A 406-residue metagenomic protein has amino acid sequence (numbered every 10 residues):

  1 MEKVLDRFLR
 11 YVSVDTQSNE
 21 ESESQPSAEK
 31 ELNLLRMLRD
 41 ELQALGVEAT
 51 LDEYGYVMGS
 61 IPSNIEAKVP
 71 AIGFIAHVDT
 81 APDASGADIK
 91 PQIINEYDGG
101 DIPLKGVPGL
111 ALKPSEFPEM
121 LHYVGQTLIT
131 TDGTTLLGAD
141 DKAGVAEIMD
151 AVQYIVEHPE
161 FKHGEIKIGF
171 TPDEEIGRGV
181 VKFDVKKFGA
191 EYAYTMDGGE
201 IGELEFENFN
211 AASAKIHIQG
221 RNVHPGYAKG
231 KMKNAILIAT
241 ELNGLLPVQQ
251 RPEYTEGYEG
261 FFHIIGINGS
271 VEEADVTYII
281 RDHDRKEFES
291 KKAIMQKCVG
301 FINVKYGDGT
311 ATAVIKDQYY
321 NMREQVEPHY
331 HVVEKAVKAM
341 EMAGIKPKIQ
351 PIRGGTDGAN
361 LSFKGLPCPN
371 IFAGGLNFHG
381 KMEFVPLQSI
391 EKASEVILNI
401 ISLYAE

Functional and structural regions predicted by a protein language model:
E2-E29, I129-T130, N222, Y319 (+1 more regions): N-terminal capping segment at the start of a domain
V4, N33, K233-P252, K286-C298 (+4 more regions): His/Asp/Glu-rich mid-to-C-terminal helical/loop segments that flank catalytic regions of hydrolases
E20-E21, E160-E165, V248-H263, I302-I315 (+2 more regions): Flexible, glycine/charged-enriched surface loops at secondary-structure junctions
E23-V69, G73-I75, D79, I89-K90 (+1 more regions): A non-catalytic alpha/beta surface segment that caps or lines the substrate-entry region of metallo-dependent hydrolase
K68-E165, F170, A190: Active-site metal-coordination/substrate-binding segment of hydrolases, especially metallo-dependent peptidases
I102, Q126-A139, P172-Q296, G300 (+2 more regions): Midchain, well-structured core segments that form catalytic/ion-binding scaffolds
T131-A139, K346-Q350, K381: Short pre-catalytic strand/loop immediately N-terminal to key active-site residues, enriched for Gly-Thr
L237-Y254, F261-H263, T310, Y320-P369: Active-site-adjacent substrate-binding region of metalloamidase/peptidase-like peptide-processing proteins
